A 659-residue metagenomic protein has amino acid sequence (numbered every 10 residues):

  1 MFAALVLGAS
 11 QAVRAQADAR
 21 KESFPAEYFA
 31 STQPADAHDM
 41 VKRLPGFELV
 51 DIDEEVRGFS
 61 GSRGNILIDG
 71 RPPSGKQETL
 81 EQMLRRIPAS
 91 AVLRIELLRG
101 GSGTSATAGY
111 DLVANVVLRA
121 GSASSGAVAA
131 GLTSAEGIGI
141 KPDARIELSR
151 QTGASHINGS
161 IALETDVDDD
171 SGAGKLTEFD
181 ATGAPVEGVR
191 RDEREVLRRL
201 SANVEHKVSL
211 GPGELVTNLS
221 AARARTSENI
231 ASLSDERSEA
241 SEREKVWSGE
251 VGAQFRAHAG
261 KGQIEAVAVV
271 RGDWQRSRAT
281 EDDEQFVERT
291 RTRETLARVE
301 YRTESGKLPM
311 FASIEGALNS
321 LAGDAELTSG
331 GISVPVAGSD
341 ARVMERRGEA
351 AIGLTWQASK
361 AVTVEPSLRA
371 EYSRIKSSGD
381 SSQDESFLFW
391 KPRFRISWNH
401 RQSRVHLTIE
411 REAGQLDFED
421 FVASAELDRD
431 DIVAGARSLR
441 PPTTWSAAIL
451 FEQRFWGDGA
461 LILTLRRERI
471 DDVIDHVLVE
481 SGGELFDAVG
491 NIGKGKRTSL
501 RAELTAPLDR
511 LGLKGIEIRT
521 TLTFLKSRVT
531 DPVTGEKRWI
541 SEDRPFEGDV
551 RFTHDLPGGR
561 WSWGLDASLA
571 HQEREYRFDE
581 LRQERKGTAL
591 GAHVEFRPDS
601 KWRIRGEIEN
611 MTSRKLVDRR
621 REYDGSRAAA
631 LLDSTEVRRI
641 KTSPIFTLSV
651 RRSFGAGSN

Functional and structural regions predicted by a protein language model:
A17, K21-E22, H38-G75, R99-T104 (+1 more regions): Extracytoplasmic beta-strand/coil segments of soluble accessory domains associated with Gram-negative outer-membrane
A37-M40, V56, Q82-M83, A108-A130 (+1 more regions): N-terminal periplasmic accessory domains that precede and gate Gram-negative outer-membrane beta-barrel machines
P72-L98, I146: Short acidic/polar hinge/loop motifs at secondary-structure boundaries that mediate gating or recognition
I87-S125, S653-G657: A beta-strand signature from Gram-negative outer-membrane beta-barrel systems, especially the internal plug domain
E147, A413-L416, L522-S527, D543-P598 (+1 more regions): C-terminal beta-barrel architecture of Gram-negative outer-membrane proteins
E250, E294-R298, R347-E349, A436 (+7 more regions): Outer membrane beta-barrel strand-and-loop segments of large Gram-negative receptors, especially TonB-dependent
S320-A322, L327, R374, W398-A447 (+4 more regions): Surface-exposed extracellular loop regions of Gram-negative outer-membrane beta-barrel proteins, predominantly
F596-N659: C-terminal beta-signal and adjacent terminal beta-strands/loops of Gram-negative outer-membrane beta-barrel proteins
